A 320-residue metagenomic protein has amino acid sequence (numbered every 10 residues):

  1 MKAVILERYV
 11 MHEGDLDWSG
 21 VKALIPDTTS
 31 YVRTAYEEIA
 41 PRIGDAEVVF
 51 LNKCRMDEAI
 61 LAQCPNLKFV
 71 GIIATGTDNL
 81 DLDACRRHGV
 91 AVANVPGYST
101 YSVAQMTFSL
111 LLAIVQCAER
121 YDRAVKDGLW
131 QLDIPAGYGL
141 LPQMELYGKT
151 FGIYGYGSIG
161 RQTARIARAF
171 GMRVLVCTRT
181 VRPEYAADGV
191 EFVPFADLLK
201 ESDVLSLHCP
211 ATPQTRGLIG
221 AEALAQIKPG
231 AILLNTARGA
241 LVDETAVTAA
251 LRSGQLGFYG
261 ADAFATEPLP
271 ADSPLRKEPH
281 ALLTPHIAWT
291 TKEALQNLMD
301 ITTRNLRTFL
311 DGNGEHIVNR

Functional and structural regions predicted by a protein language model:
M1-A46, L175: N-terminal glycine-/charge-rich "phosphate-binding" loop or analogous flexible N-terminal tail
V32, I73-A74, V90-Y101, T178 (+1 more regions): Short beta->alpha connector loops at strand-helix junctions that form conserved, small/polar/Pro-enriched
A46, C64, E201-S202: An anion/phosphate-binding loop that grips the pyrophosphate of nucleotide cofactors and donors
E58-I60, R179-P274: Rossmann-like adenosine-cofactor binding region
H88, P96-T150, E184: Phosphate-binding beta-alpha-beta segment of Rossmann-like dinucleotide-binding domains, i.e., the NAD(P)
V92, R173, G230-R320: Rossmann-like dinucleotide-binding domain for NAD(H)/NADP(H)
Y156-G157: Glycine-rich Rossmann-fold phosphate-binding loop(s) that bind the pyrophosphate of adenine dinucleotide cofactors
G160-R161: N-terminal Rossmann-fold NAD(P) dinucleotide-binding loop
